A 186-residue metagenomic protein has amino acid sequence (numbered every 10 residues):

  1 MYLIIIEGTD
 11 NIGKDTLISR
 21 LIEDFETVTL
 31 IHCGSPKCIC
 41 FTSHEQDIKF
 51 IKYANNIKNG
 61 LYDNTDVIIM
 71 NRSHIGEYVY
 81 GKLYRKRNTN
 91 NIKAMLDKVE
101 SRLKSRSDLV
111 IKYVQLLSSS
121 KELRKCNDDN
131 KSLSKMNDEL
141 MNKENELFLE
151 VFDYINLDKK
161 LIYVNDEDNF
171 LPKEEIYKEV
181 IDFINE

Functional and structural regions predicted by a protein language model:
L3: Walker A (P-loop) ATP-phosphate-binding motif of ABC ATPase nucleotide-binding domains
I6: Hydrophobic anchor at the beta1->P-loop junction of P-loop NTPases
T9: P-loop (Walker A) phosphate-binding loop of NTP-binding proteins
I12, T16-D66, V79: Conserved substrate/cofactor phosphate-moiety recognition/catalytic segment in nucleotide-dependent phosphotransferases
G13-D15, G76-Y80, S119-R124, F170-P172: Short catalytic/ligand-binding loop motif for oxyanion handling, primarily in non-cytosolic enzymes, centered on
M70-S73, I92-N127: Conserved phosphate-donor/acceptor-positioning beta-strand/loop module used by diverse small-molecule
Y78-D97: A mobile, often basic/glycine-rich helix-loop segment that functions as the active-site lid/recognition loop
D129-E186: NTP-dependent small-molecule kinase module
